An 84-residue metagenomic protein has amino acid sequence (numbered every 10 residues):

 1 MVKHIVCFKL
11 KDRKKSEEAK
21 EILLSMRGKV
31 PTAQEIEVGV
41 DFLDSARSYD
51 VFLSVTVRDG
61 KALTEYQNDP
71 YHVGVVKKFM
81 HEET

Functional and structural regions predicted by a protein language model:
M1-D50, R58-N68: Short S/T/G/P-rich N-terminal loop/turn motif that feeds into the first structured element of a domain
R58-T84: C-terminal structural segments of small proteins and small subunits
